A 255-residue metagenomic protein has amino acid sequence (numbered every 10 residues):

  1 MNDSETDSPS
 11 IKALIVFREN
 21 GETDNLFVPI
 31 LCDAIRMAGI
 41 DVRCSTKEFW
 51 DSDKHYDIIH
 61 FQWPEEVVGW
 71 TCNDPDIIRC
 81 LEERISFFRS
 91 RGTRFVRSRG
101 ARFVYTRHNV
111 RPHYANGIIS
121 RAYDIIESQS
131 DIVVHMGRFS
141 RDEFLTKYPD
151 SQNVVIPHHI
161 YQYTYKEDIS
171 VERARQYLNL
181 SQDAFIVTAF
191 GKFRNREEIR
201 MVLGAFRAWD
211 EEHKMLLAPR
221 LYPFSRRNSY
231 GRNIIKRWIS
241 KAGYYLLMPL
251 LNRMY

Functional and structural regions predicted by a protein language model:
M1-Q62, E66: N-terminal pre-catalytic "stem/leader" segment of glycosyltransferase-like enzymes
I58-W63, I78-H113, V134: Active-site proximal beta-strand in glycosyltransferases
H113-D131: A conserved, positively charged/aromatic
S128-L145, P149-K166: Donor nucleotide-sugar binding/catalytic pocket of nucleotide-sugar-dependent glycosyltransferases
M136, A189-G191, A218-L221: Short hydrophobic "strand-cap" motifs at the C-terminus of beta-strands
K166-L180: A short helix/loop element that forms part of the nucleotide-sugar donor recognition site in Leloir-type
L180-E197, L203-R207: Conserved donor-binding/catalytic core segment of Leloir-type glycosyltransferases
S181-A184, F206-M254: A conserved nucleotide-sugar
